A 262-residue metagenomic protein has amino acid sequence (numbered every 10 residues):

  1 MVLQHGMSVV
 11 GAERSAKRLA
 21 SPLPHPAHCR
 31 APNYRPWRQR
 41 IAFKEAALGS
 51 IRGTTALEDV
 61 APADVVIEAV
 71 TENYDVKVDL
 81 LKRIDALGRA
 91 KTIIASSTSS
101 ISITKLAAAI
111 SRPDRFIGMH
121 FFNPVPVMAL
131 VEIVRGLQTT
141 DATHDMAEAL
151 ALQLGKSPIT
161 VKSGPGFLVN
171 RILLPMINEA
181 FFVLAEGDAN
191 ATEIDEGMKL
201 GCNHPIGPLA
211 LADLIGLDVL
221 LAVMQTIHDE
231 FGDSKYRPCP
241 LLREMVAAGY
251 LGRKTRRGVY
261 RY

Functional and structural regions predicted by a protein language model:
M1-P32, R52: NAD(P)+-binding Rossmann beta1-loop-alpha1 motif at the extreme N-terminus of oxidoreductases
Q4-G6, E45-V65, M146-G155, K162-S163: Amphipathic alpha-helical segments at domain termini/boundaries
Q4-M7, R14, A142-D145, L152-S163 (+2 more regions): NAD(P)-dependent Rossmann-like dehydrogenase/reductase catalytic/cofactor-binding core
V10, P24, A42, Q153-S157 (+1 more regions): Structural/interface elements that position substrates and couple domains in central-metabolism enzymes
H25-L48: N-terminal glycine-rich dinucleotide-binding loop that anchors FAD/FMN and/or NAD(P) in oxidoreductases
Y34, T55-I117: Rossmann-fold NAD(P) dinucleotide-binding segment
I93-K162, F167-R171: Rossmann-fold dinucleotide-binding core
